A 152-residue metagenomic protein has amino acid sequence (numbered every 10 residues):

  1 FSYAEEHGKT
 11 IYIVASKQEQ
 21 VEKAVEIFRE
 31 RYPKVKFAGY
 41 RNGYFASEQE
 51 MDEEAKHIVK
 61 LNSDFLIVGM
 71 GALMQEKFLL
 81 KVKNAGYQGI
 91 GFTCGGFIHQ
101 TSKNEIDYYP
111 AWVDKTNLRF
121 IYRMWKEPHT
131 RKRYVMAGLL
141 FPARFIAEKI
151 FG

Functional and structural regions predicted by a protein language model:
F1-H57, L61: Conserved beta-alpha
Y12, F65-G69, F92: Structural motif
A15, G71-Q75: Active-site glycine- and acidic-residue-rich loops that bind and position anionic ligands or nucleotide-like cofactors
V25, E76-A85: Short Gly/Thr/Asp-enriched flexible loops that form oxyanion-binding sites at enzyme active sites
N42-A46, Y87-K126: Short, flexible loop segments at boundaries between secondary-structure elements
I58, N62-I67, G71-A72: Proline-aspartate-enriched helix->loop->beta-strand connector
Y108-G152: A transmembrane-helix-recognition feature enriched in membrane-embedded lipid enzymes and envelope glyco-/phospholipid
